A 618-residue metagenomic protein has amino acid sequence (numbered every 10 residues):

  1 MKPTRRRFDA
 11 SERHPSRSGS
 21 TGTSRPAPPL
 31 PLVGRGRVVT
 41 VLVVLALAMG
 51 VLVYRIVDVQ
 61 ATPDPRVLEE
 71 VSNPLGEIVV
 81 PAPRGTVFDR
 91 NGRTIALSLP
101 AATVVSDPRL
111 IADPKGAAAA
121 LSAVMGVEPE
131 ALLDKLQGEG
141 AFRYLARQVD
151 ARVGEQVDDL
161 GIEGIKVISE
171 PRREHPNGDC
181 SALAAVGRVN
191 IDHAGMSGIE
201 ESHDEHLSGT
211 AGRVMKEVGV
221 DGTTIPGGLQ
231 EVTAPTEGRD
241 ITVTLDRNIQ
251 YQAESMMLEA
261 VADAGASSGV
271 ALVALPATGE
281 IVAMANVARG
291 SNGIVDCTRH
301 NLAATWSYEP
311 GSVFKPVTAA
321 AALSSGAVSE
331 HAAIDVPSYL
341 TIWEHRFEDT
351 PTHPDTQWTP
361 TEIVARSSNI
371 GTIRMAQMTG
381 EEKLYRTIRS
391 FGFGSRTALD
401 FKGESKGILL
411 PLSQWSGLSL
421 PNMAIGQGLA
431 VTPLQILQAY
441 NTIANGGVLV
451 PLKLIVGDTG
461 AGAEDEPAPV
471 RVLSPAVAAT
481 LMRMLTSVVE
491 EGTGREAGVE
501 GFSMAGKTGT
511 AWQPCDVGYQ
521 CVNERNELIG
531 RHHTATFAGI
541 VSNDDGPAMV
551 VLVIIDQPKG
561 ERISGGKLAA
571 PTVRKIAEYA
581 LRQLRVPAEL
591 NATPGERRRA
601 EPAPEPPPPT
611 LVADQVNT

Functional and structural regions predicted by a protein language model:
M1-I294, E382-S390, A497-V499, D556 (+2 more regions): Periplasmic/cell-envelope proteins involved in peptidoglycan metabolism and beta-lactam response
V218-V232, A271-S312, V317-P558, G565 (+2 more regions): Beta-lactam-recognizing serine transpeptidase/beta-lactamase-like catalytic domain environment
